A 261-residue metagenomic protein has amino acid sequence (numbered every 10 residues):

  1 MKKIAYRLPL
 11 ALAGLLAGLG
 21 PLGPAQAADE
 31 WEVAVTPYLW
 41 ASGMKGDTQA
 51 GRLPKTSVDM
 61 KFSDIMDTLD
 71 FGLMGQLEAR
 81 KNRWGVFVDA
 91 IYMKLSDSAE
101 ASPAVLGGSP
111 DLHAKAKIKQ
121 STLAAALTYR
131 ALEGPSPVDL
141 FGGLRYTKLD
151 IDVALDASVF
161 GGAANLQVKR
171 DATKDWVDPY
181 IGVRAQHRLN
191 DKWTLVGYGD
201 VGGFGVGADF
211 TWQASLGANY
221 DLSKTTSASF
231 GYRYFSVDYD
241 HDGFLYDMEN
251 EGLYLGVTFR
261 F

Functional and structural regions predicted by a protein language model:
M1-W31: Cleavable N-terminal export/targeting peptides
D29-S42: Transmembrane beta-strand segments of Gram-negative outer membrane beta-barrel proteins
V35-P37, G75-K81, A125-Y129, G142-L144 (+4 more regions): Residues on the lipid-exposed face of transmembrane beta-strands in outer-membrane beta-barrel proteins
G43-D70, A90-T122, T147-W176, F204-V206 (+1 more regions): Extracellular/periplasm-exposed beta-strand and loop segments of Gram-negative cell-envelope proteins, dominated by
R83-V86, P135-V138, D191-L195, T225-A228: Repeated loop/turn-to-beta-strand initiation elements of outer-membrane beta-barrel proteins
Y180-Y198: Surface-exposed extracellular loop regions of Gram-negative outer-membrane beta-barrel proteins
W193-G205, D209, F235: Transmembrane beta-strand segments that form the barrel wall of outer-membrane beta-barrel proteins
A214-F261: Predominantly the C-terminal beta-signal and adjacent terminal strand-loop region of outer-membrane beta-barrel
